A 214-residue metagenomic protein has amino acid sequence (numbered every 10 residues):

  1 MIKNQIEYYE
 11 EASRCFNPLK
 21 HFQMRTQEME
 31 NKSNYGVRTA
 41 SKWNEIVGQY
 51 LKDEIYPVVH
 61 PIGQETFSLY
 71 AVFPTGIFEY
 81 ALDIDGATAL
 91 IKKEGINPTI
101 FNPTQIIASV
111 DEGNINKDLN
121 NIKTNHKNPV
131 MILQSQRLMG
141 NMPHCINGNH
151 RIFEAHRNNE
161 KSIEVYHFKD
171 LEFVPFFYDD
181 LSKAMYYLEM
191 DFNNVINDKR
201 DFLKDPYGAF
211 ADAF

Functional and structural regions predicted by a protein language model:
M1-R25, N31, L138-F214: Basic- and aromatic-enriched surface patches that contact anionic nucleotides/nucleic acids
I2-H144, H156: Short alpha-helix boundary/capping and kink motifs at helix termini
